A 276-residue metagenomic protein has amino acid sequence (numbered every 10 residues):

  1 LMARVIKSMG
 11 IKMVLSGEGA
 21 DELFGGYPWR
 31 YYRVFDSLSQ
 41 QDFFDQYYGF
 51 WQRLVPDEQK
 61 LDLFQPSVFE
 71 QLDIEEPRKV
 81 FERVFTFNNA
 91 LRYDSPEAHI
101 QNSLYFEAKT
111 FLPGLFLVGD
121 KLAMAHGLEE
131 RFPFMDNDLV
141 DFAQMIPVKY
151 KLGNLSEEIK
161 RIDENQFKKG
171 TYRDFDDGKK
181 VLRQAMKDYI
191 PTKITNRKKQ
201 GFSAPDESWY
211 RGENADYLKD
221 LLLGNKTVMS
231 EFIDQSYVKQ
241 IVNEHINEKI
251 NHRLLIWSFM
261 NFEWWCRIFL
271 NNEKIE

Functional and structural regions predicted by a protein language model:
G10-L15, F50-E276: Adenosyl-5′-phosphate
I11-Y27: Short acidic/histidine-rich active-site segments
L23-W51: A mobile, often basic/glycine-rich helix-loop segment that functions as the active-site lid/recognition loop
